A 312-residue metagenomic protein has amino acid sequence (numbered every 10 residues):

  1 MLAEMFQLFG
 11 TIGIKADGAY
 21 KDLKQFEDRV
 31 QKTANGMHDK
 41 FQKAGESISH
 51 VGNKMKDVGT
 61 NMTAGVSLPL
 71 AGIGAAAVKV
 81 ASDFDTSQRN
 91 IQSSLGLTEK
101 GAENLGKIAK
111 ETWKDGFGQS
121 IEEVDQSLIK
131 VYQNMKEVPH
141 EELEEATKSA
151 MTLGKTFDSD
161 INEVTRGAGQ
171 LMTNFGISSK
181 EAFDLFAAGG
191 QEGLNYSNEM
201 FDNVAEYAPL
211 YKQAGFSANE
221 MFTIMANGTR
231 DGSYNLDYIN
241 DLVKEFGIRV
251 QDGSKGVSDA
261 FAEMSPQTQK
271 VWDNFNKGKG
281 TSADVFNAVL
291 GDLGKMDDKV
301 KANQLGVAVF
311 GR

Functional and structural regions predicted by a protein language model:
L2-A3, I14, K21, D28 (+7 more regions): A short, structural motif
L8-I14: One face of beta-strands
A187-A188, E206, I224, L242: Alpha-helical coiled-coil/heptad-repeat oligomerization segments
L305-R312: Short, intrinsically disordered, charge-balanced linker/junction segments flanking boundaries in proteins
